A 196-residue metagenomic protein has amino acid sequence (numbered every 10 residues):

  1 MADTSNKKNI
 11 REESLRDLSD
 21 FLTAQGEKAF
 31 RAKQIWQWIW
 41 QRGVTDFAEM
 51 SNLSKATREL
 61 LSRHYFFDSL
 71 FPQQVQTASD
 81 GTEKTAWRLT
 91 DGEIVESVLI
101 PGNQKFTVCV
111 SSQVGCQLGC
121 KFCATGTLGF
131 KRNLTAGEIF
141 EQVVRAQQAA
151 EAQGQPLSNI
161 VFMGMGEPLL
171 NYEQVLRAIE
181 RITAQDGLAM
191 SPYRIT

Functional and structural regions predicted by a protein language model:
M1-F106: Flexible, acidic/Gly-rich N-terminal and inter-domain linker regions that tether and position cofactor-handling modules
E93-T196: Conserved Radical SAM active-site core
